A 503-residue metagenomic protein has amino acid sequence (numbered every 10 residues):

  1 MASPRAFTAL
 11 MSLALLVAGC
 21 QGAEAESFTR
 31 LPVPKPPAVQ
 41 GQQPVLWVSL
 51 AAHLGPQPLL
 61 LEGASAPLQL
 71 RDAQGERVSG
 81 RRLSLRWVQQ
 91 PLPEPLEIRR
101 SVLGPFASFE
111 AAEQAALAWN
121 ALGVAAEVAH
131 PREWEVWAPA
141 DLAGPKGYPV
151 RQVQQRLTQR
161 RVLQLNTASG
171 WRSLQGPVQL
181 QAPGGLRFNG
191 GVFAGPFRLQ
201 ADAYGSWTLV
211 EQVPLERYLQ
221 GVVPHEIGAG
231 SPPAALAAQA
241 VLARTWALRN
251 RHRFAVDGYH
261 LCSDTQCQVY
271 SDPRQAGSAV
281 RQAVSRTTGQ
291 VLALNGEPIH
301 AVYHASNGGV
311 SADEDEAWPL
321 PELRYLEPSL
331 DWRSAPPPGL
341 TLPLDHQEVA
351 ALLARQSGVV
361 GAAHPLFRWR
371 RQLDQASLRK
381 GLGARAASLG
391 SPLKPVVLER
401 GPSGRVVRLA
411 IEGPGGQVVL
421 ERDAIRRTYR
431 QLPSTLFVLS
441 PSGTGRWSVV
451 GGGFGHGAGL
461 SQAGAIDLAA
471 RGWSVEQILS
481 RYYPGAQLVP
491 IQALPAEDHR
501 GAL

Functional and structural regions predicted by a protein language model:
A2-L503: Conserved, single-site charged/polar hotspot
